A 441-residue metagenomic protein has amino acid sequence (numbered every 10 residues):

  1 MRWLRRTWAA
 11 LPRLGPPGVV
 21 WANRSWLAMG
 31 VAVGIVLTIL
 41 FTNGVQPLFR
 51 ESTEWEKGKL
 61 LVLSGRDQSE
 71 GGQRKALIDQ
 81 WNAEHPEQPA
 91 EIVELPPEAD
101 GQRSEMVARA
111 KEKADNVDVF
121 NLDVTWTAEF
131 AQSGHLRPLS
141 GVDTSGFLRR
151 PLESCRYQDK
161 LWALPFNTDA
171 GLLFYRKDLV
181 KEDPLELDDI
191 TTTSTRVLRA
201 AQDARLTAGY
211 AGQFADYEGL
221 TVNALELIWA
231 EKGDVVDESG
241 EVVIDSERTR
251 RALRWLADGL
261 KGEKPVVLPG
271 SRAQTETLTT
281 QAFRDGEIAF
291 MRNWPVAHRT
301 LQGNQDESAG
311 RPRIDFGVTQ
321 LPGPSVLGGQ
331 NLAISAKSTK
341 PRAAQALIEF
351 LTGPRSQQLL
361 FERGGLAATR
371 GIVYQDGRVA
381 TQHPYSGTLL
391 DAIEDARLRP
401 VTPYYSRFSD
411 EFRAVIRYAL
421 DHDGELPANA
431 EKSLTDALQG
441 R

Functional and structural regions predicted by a protein language model:
R2-I39, A392-R441: Conserved C-terminal helix/tail region of periplasmic/extracytoplasmic solute-binding proteins
T53-W126, T144-R149, T277, N429: Early extracytoplasmic/lumenal segment of secretory-pathway proteins
L122-L172, R313-D315: Hinge/lid segment of periplasmic solute-binding proteins
T125-E129, R292-R313: A ligand-binding cleft/hinge motif common to bilobed small-molecule-binding domains
W162-F166, G171, I190-D245, R250 (+1 more regions): Extracytoplasmic/periplasmic solute-binding protein
S239-R272: Glycine-centered hinge/linker elements that transmit conformational signals in sensory and ligand-binding systems
R299, Q330-S406: Mature extracytoplasmic/periplasmic domains
R311-A333, D391-E394: Periplasmic-binding protein-like
